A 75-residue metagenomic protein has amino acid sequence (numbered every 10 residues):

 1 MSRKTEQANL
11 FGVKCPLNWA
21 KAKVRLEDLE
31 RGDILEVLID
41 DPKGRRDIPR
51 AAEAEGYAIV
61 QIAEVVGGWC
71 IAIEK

Functional and structural regions predicted by a protein language model:
M1, D28, I62-E64: Sterically constrained small-residue positions within well-ordered secondary structures of folded domains
M1-N9: Right-handed parallel beta-helix/beta-solenoid
T5, G32-E36, G68-C70: Intrinsic-disorder/low-complexity, polar/charged segments enriched in Ser/Thr/Lys/Arg/Asp/Glu/Gln
T5, R25, A72-K75: Accessory recognition modules or surfaces
N9-F11, L38, A63: Solvent-exposed beta-strand sheet faces enriched in polar/charged residues
L10, E30, V66: Short glycine/serine/threonine-biased micro-segments
V13-Y57: Amphipathic, hydrophobic secondary-structure cores in small proteins
I48-K75: C-terminal structural segments of small proteins and small subunits
